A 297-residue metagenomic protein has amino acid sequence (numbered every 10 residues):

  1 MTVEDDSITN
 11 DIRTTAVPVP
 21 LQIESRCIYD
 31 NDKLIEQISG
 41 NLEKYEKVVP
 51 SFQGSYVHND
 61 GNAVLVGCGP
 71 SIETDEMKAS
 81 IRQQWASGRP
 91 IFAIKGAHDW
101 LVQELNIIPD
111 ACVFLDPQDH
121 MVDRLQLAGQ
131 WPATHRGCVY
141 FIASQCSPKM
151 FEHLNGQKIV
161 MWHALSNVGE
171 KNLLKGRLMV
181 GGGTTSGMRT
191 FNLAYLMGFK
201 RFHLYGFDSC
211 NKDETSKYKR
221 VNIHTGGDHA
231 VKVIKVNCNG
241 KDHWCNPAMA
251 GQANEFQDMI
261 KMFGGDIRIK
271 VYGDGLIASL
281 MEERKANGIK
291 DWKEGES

Functional and structural regions predicted by a protein language model:
M1-I94, H98-S297: Metal-ion/cofactor- or nucleotide/acyl-coenzyme-handling active-site neighborhoods
